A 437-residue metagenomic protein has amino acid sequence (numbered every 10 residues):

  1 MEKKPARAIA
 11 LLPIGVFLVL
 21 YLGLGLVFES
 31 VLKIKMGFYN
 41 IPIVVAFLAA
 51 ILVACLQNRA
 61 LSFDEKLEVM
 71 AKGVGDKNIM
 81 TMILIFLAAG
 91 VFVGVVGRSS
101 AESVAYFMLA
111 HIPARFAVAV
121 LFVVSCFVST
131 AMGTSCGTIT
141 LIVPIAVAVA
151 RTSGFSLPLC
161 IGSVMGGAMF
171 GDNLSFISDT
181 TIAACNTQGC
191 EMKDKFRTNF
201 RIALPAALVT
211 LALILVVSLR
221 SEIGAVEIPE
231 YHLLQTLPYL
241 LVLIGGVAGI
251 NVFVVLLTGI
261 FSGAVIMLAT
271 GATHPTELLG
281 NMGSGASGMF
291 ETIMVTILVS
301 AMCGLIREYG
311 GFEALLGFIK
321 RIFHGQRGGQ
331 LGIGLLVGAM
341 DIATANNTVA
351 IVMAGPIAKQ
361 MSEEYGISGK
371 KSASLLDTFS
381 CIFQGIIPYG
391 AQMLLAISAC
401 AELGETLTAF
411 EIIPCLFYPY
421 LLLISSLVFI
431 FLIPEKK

Functional and structural regions predicted by a protein language model:
E2-A6, E29-V44, K72-K77, M108-P113 (+4 more regions): Interfacial loop-to-helix junctions that mark the boundaries of transmembrane helices in multi-pass membrane
E2-K3, G166-M169, N173-I228, L234 (+2 more regions): Juxtamembrane and boundary regions of transmembrane helices in multi-pass small-molecule transporters and channels
A8-L22, G37-R59, M80-A88, I142 (+4 more regions): Hydrophobic mid-bilayer segments of alpha-helices in multi-pass membrane transport proteins, especially secondary
N40-L48, L52-Q57, K66-S100, R115 (+4 more regions): Core transmembrane alpha-helical segments of multi-pass membrane transporters/permeases
R59-S62, G75-K77, G154-P158, A183-F196 (+5 more regions): Juxtamembrane helix-boundary/capping and inter-helix hinge elements in multi-pass membrane proteins
D76-M82, Y106-V124, A150-C160, L204 (+4 more regions): Membrane-interfacial loop-to-helix junctions in multi-pass transporters
M82-V93, I112-I145, K320-K359, E364-Y365 (+1 more regions): Hydrophobic alpha-helical transmembrane segments of multi-pass integral membrane proteins, predominantly secondary
I85, R115-V128, G154-G171, G328-D341 (+3 more regions): Alpha-helical transmembrane segments of multi-pass membrane proteins
